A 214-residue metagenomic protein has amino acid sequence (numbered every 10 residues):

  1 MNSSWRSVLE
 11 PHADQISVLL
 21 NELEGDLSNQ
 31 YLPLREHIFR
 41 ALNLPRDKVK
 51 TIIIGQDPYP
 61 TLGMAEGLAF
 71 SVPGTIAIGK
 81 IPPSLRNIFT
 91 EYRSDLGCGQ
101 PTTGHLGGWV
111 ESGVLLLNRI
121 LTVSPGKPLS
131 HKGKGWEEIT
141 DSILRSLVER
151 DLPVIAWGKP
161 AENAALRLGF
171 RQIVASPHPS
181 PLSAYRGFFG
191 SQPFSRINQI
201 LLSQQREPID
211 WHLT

Functional and structural regions predicted by a protein language model:
N2-A156, P160-L168, Q172-A175, P179-A184 (+2 more regions): A polyanion-binding, active-site-adjacent surface
R186-G190: Rhodanese-like catalytic fold shared by cysteine-dependent sulfurtransferases and DSP/PTP-type phosphatases
